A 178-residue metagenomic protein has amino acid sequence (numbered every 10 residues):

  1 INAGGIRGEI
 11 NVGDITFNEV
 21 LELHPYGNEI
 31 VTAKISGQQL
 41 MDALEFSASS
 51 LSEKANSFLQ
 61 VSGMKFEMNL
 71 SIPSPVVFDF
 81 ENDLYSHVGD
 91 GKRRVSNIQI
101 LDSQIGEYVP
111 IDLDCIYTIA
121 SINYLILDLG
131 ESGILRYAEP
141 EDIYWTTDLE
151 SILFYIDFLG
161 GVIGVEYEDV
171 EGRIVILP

Functional and structural regions predicted by a protein language model:
I1-P178: Catalytic centers of hydrolytic enzymes
